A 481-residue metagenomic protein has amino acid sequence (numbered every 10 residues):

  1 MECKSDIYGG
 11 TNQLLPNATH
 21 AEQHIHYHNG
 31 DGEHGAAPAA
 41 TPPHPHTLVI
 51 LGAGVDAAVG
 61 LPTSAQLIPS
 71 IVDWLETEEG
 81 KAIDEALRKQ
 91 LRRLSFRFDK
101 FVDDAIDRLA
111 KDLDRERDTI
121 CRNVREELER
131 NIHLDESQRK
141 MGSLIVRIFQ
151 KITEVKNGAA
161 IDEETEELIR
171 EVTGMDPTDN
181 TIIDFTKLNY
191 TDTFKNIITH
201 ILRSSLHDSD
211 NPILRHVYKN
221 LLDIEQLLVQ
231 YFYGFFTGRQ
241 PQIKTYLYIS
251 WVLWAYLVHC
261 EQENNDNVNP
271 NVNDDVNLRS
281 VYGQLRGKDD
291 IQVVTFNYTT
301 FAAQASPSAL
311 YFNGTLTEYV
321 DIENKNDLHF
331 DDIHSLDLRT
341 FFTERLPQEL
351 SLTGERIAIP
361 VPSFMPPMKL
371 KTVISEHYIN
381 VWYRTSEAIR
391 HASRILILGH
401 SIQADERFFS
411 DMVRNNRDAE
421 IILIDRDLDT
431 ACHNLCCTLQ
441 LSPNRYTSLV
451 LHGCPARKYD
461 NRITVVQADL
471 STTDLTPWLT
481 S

Functional and structural regions predicted by a protein language model:
M1-A39: Long, low-complexity intrinsically disordered regions enriched in small/polar and proline/glycine residues
C3-S5, C121, C260, C432 (+2 more regions): Generic recognition of cysteine residues
T11, A18, L316, S401-I402 (+1 more regions): A broadly conserved detector of short glycine/acidic/proline-rich loop/turn motifs that flank catalytic sites and bind
N12, E22, S137, M368-L370 (+1 more regions): Intrinsically disordered, low-complexity regions enriched in polar/acidic and amide residues
L15, L310-F312, I397: Short hydrophobic-aromatic micro-motifs
H34-D104, D112, H377-S481: SIR2/sirtuin-family catalytic core signature
R88-M368, V373: Extended, H/D-rich, highly charged conserved domains that either
